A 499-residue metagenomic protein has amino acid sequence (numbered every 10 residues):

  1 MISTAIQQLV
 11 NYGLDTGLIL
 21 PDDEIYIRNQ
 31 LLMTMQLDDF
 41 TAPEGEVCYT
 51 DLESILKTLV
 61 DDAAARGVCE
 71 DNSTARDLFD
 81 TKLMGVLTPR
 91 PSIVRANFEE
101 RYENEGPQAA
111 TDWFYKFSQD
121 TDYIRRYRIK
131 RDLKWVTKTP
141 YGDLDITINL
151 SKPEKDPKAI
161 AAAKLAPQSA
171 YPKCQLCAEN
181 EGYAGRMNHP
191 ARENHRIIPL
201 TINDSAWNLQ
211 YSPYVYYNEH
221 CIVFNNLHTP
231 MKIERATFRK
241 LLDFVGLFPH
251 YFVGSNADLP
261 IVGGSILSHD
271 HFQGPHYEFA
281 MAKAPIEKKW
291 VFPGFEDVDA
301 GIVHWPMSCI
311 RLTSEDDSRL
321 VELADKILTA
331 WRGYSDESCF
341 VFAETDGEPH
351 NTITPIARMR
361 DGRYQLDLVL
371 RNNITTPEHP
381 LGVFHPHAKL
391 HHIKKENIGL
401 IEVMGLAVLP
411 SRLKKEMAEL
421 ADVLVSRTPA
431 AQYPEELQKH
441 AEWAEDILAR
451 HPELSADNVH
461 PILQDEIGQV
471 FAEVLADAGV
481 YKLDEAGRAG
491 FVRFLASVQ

Functional and structural regions predicted by a protein language model:
M1-V223, L227-P230, P306, L320-A324 (+1 more regions): Active-site microenvironments that recognize anionic phosphate/pyrophosphate groups
Y171, I266-D270, E278, G294-D297 (+3 more regions): Short alpha-helical interface elements
D204, P213-Y216, H220-D258: Secondary-structure-rich domain cores
L209, V253, D270-F272: Hydrophobic faces of well-ordered beta-strands that scaffold small-molecule active sites in alpha/beta enzyme cores
E219-N225, G263-F279, V369: Histidine-centered divalent-metal-coordination microenvironment in nucleic-acid enzymes
K232, A236, V245-S265, G274-S335: Catalytic or ion-translocation cores adjacent to nucleophile or general acid/base/metal-coordination motifs in diverse
P260-S268, D346-T352: Beta-rich nucleic-acid/ligand-interaction surfaces
